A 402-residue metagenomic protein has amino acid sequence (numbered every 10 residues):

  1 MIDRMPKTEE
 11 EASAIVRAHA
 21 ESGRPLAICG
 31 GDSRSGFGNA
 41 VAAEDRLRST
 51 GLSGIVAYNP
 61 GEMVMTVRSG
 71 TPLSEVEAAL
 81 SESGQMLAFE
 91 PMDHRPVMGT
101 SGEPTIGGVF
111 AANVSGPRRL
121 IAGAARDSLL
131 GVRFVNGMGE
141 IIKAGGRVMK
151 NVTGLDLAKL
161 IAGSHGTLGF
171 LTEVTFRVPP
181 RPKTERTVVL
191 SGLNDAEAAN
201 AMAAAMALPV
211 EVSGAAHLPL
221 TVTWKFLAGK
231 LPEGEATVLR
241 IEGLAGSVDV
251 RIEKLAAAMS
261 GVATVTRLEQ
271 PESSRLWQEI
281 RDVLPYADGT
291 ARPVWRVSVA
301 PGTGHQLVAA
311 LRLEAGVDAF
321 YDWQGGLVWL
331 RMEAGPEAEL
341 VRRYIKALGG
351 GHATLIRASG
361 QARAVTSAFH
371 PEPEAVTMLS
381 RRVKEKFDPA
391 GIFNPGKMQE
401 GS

Functional and structural regions predicted by a protein language model:
M1-L26, S49-G102, F110, V114-R147 (+1 more regions): N-terminal glycine-rich flavin-associated loop
I2-R4, M65-V67, R186-S191, G234-S247 (+4 more regions): Short cationic amphipathic helices and targeting signals
I28-R34: Glycine-rich beta-strand-to-loop/alpha-helix junction loops that act as flexible
S35-V41, L227-K230: Short glycine-biased active-site loop of nucleotidyltransferases that positions the nucleotide triphosphate and helps
F37-A43, T50, V262-S402: Conserved glycine-rich FAD pyrophosphate-binding loop
S74-V76, D195-N200, A245-E253, T303-A309 (+1 more regions): Short, conserved charged micro-motifs
A111, L130-A291: C-terminal substrate-binding/cap subdomain adjacent to the FAD-binding core in PCMH-type and related FAD-linked
